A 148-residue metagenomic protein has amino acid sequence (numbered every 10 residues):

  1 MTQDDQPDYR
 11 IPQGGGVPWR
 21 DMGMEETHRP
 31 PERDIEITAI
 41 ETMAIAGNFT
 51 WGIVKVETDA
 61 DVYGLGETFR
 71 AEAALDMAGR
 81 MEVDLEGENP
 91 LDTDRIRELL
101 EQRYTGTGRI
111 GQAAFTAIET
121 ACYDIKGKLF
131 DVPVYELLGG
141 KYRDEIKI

Functional and structural regions predicted by a protein language model:
T2-M22: Intrinsic disorder at enzyme termini
G16-G64: Structured beta-strand/loop patches that form or line metal/cofactor-binding pockets in enzymes
M22-E25, I40, D59-V132: Metal- or metallocofactor-binding catalytic centers and their adjacent structured scaffolds across diverse enzyme
I35, T116, D144: Structured loop/turn residues at beta-strand edges in well-structured enzyme cores
M43, L137-L138: A generic local secondary-structure boundary/capping motif
G64, D144-I148: Hydrophobic faces of well-ordered beta-strands that scaffold small-molecule active sites in alpha/beta enzyme cores
F130, G140-K141: Subtilisin-like serine protease catalytic core
